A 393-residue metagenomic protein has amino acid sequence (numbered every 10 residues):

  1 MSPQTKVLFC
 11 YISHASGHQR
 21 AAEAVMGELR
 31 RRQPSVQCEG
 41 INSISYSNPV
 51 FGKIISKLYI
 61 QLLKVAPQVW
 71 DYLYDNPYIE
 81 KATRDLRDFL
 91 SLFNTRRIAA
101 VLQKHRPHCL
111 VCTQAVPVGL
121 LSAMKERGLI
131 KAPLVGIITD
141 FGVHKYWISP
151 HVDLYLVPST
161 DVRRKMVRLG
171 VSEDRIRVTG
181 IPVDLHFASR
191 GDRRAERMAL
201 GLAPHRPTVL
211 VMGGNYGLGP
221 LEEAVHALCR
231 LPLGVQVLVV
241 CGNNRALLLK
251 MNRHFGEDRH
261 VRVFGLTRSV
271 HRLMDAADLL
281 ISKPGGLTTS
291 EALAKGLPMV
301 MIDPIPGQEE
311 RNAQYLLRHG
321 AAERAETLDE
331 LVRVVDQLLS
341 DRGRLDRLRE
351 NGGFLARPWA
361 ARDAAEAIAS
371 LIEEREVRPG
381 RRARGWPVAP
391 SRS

Functional and structural regions predicted by a protein language model:
A24-H105: Conserved N-terminal ligand/cofactor-binding loop architecture of enzyme catalytic domains
D153-T208, M212-N215: A nucleotide-sugar donor-handling region in carbohydrate enzymes
R193-A195, L202-A276, E310: Donor-nucleotide binding loops and adjacent catalytic segments primarily of GT-B fold Leloir glycosyltransferases
D275-G285: Acidic donor-binding loop of glycosyltransferase active sites
L280-S282, P298-G307: Short hydrophobic beta-strand element within catalytic cores of glycosyltransferases and related nucleotide-activated
T327-G343: C-terminal "capping" alpha-helix adjacent to the active site of nucleotide-linked donor transferases in cell-envelope
R344-P358: A short, well-ordered alpha-helix in the C-terminal region of glycosyltransferases
P358-S393: C-terminal alpha-helical cap of glycosyltransferases
